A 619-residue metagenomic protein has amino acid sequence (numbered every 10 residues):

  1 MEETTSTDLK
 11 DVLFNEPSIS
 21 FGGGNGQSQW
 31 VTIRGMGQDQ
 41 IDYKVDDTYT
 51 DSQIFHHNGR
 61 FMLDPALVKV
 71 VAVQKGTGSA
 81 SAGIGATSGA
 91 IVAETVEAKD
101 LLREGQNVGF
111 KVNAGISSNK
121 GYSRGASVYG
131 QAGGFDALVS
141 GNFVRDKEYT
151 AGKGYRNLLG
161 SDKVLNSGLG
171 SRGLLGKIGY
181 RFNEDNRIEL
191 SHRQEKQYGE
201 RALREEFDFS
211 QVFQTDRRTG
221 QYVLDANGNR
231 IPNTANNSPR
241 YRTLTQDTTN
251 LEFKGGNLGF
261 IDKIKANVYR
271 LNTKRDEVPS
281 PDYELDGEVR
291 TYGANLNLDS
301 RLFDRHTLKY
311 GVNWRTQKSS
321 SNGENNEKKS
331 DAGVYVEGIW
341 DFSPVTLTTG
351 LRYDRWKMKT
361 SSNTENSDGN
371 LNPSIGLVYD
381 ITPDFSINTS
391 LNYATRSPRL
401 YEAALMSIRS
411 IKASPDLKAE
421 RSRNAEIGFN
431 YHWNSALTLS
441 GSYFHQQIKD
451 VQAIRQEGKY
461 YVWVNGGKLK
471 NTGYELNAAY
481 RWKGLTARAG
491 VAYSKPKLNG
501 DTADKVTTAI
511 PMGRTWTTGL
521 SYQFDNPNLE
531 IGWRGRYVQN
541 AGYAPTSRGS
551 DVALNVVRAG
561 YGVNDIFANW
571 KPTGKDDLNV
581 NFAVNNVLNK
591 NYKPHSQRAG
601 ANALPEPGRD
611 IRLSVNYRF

Functional and structural regions predicted by a protein language model:
M1-L101, E205, T248, L271 (+2 more regions): Acidic, small-polar-rich N-terminal luminal/periplasmic segments of exported/outer-membrane proteins
V92, K99, N107-G109, Y122 (+1 more regions): Periplasmic-side early beta-strands and strand-to-turn transitions of outer-membrane beta-barrels
A114-S118, A132-G134, F143-K147, Q194-Y198 (+14 more regions): Transmembrane beta-strands of outer-membrane beta-barrel pores
S167, R172-L175, G179-N183, R242 (+4 more regions): Conserved C-terminal beta-signal and adjacent last beta-strands/turns of outer-membrane beta-barrel proteins
D185-I264, R270-T291, S320-E324: Flexible loop and strand-edge segments within Gram-negative outer membrane beta-barrel domains
T219, V223-A226, T234-E252, G256-N257 (+10 more regions): Outer-membrane beta-barrel signature, preferentially recognizing the C-terminal barrel domain of Gram-negative
D304, L308-K309, V345-L347, L439-Q447 (+3 more regions): Gram-negative outer-membrane beta-barrel transporters
T307-S386, S390-L391, R396-E402, S407-K412 (+1 more regions): Signature of Gram-negative outer-membrane beta-barrel scaffolds
